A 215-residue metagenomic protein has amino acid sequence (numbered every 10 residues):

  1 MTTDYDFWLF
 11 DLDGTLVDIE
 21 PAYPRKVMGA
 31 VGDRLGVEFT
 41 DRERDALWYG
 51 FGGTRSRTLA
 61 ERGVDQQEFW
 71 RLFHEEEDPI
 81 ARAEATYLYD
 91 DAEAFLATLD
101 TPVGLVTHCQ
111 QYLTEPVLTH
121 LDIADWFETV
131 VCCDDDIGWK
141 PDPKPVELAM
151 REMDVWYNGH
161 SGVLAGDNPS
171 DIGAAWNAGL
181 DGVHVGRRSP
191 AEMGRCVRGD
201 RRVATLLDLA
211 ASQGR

Functional and structural regions predicted by a protein language model:
M1-Y5, Q111, E115-R215: Asp-based, Mg2+/Mn2+-dependent phosphohydrolase catalytic module
T2-D90: N-terminal helical cap/lid subdomain that shapes the substrate entry/recognition surface in HAD-like hydrolases
L9-D11, V106, A165: Generic enzyme active-site microenvironment
K26-G29, T54-R57, A94, L148 (+2 more regions): Alpha-helical elements of Rossmann-like donor-binding domains used by nucleotide-donor carbohydrate transfer enzymes
V37, V64, T101, V155 (+1 more regions): Short glycine/serine/threonine/alanine-rich loop segments
G50, Y87-D91, C109, P141 (+1 more regions): Short beta->alpha linker loops
T58, T98, A174-N177: Well-formed, non-transmembrane alpha-helical positions, independent of function
L72, E93-T119: Substrate-recognition element of Asp-dependent hydrolases with the DxDx(T/V) motif
